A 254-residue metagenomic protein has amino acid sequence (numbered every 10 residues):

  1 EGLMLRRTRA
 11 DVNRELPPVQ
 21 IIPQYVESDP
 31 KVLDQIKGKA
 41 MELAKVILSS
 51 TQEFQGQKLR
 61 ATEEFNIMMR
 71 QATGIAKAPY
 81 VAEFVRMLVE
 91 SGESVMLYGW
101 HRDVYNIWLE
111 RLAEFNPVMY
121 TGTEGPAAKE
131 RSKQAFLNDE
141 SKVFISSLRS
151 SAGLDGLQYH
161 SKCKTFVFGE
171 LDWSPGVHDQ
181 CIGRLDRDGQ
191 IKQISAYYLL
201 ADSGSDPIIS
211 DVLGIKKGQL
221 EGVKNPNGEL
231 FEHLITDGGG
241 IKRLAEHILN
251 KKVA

Functional and structural regions predicted by a protein language model:
E1-E93, A196, L213-I215: Inter-lobe coupling linker of SF2 helicases/translocases
Y25-E27, M96-H101, M119-G122, F144-L148 (+2 more regions): Short beta-strand segments
D29, V81, L97, P117 (+6 more regions): Generic structural signal for small/hydrophobic residues in well-ordered secondary structure, especially within
K31-L33, H101-Y105, E124-G125, S150-A152 (+4 more regions): Short, solvent-exposed loop/turn segments at secondary-structure junctions
S91-S94, E140-S141, C163: Short, high-confidence coil segments that cap the C-terminus of an alpha-helix and link into the following beta-strand
M96-Y98, F115-A152: Conserved helicase ATPase core of P-loop NTP-dependent helicases/translocases
V104-L109, K129-K133, K142-Q193: SF2 helicase motor core recognition
W173-A254: A conserved SF2-helicase RecA2
